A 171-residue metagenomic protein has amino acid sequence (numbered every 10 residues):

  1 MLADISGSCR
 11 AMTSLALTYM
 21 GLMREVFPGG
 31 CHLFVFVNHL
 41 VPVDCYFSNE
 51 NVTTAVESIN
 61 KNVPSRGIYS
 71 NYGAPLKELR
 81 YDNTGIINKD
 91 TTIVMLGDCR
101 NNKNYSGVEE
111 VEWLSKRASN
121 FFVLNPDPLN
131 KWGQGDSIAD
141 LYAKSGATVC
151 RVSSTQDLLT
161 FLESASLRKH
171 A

Functional and structural regions predicted by a protein language model:
M1, L33-V35, I93-M95, F122-N125: Structural beta-sheet core signal
M1-L17: MIDAS-like acidic motif and immediate structural context at the N-terminus of von Willebrand factor A/I domains
M1-S6, D90-K103, A147: DG-centered beta-turn motif at the end of beta-strands
A16-P28, L33-F34: An active-site-proximal "capping" alpha-helix that borders the catalytic cofactor pocket
V35-I59: Short beta-strand-loop
T53-T91, D127-P128, Q134: Von Willebrand factor
S106-E112: Charged helix-capping and loop-helix junction motifs
E112-A171: Von Willebrand factor type A / integrin I
